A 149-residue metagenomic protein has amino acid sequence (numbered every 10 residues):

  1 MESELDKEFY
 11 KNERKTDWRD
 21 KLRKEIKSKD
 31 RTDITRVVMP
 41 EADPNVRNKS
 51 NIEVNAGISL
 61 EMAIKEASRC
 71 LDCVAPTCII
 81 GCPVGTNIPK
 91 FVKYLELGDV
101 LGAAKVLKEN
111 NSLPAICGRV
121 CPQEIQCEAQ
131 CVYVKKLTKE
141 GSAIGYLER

Functional and structural regions predicted by a protein language model:
M1-R149: Ferredoxin-type iron-sulfur electron-transfer modules and their immediate structural context
